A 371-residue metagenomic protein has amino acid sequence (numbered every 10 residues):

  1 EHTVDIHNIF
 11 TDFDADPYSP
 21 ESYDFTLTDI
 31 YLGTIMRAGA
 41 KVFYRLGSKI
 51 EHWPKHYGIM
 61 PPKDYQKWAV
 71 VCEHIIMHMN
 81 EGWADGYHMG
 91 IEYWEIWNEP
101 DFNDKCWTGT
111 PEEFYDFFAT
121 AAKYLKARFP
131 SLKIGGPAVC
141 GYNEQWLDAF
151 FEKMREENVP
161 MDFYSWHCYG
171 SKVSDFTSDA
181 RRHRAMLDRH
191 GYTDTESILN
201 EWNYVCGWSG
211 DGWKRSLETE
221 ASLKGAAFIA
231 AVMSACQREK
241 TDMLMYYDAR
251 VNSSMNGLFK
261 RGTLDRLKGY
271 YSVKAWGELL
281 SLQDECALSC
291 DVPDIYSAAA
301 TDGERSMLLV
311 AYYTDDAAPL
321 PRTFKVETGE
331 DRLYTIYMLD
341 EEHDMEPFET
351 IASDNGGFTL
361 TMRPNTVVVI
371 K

Functional and structural regions predicted by a protein language model:
E1-V173: Substrate-binding cleft and catalytic face of glycoside hydrolase catalytic domains, especially the flexible beta-alpha
A38, R128, H190-T193, E239: Helix C-cap/helix->beta junction micro-motif
M89, I134, T195-N200, R238-D248: Extracellular serine-dependent O-acyl
D162, W166-W213, D242: Glycoside hydrolase catalytic-domain groove-lining segments
N203-S297, D302-G303: Aromatic/acidic polysaccharide-binding cleft in carbohydrate-active enzymes
D291-E330, L339, P364-V369: Carbohydrate-binding surface patches
E327-T350: C-terminal accessory region downstream of the catalytic core in glycan-modifying enzymes
I351-K371: C-terminal beta-strand-rich structural cap/linker in extracellular carbohydrate-active enzymes
